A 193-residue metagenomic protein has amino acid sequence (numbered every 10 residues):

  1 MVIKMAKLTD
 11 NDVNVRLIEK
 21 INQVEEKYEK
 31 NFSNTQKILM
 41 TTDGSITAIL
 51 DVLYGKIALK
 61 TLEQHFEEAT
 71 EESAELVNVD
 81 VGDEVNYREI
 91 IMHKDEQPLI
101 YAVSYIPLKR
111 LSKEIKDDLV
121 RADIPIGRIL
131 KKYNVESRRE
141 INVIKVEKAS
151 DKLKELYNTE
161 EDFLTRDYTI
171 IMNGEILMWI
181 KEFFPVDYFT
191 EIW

Functional and structural regions predicted by a protein language model:
V2-W193: Composition-driven recognition of glycine/serine/threonine/acidic- and proline-rich low-complexity segments and repeats
